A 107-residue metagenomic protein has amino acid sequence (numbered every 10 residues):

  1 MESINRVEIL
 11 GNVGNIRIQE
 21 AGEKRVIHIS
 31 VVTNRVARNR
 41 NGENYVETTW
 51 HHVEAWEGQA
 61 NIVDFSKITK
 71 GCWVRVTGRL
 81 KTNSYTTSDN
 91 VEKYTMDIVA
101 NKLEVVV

Functional and structural regions predicted by a protein language model:
M1-V107: Single-stranded nucleic acid-binding surfaces, predominantly the OB-fold ssDNA-binding core
